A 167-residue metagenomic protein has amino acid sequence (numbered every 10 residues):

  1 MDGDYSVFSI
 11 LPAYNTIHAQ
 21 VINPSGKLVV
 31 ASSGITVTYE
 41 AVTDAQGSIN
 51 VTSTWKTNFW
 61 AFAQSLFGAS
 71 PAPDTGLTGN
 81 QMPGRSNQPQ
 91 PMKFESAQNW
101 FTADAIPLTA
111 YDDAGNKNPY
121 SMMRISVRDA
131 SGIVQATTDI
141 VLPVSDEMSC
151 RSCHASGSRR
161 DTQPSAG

Functional and structural regions predicted by a protein language model:
M1-G3: Intrinsically disordered, low-complexity terminal tails/loops enriched in metal-binding residues
S6-G167: Extended surface/linker regions that mediate inter-domain or inter-protein docking in multi-component redox
